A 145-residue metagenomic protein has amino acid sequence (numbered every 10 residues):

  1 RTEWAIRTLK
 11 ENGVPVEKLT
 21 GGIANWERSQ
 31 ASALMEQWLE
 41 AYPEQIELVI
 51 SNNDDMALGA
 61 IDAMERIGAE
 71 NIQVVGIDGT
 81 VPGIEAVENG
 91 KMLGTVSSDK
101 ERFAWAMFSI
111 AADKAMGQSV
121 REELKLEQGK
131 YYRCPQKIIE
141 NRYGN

Functional and structural regions predicted by a protein language model:
R1-P15: Ligand-binding cleft/hinge of the Venus flytrap
R1-W4, A63-R66, N89-K91, I110: Short, glycine/charged-enriched secondary-structure capping and boundary segments
A5, L19-E85: Hydrophobic alpha-helical
T8, N12, K100-N145: Hinge/cleft segment of the Venus flytrap/periplasmic-binding protein
K10, V87-E88: Non-catalytic positions within long, well-ordered alpha-helices that form the structural scaffold/packing of enzyme
E47-L48, T95-V96, E122-L124: Short, hydrophobic secondary-structure boundary micro-motifs
G76-G79, D99-F103: Short, acidic/turn-prone active-site loops that include or flank metal/cofactor- and phosphate-binding residues
N89-E101: Short beta-strand elements at the ligand-binding edges of bilobed clamshell
